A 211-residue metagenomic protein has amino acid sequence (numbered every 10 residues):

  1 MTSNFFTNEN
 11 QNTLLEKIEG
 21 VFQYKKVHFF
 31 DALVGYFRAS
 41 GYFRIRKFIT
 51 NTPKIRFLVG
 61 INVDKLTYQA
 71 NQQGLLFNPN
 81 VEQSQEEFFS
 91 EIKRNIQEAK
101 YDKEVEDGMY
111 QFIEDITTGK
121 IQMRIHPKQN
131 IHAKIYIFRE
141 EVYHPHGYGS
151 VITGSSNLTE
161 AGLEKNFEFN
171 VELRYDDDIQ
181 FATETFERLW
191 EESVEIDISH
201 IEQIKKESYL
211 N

Functional and structural regions predicted by a protein language model:
M1-N211: PLD/PLD-like phosphodiesterase catalytic module centered on the HKD motif
